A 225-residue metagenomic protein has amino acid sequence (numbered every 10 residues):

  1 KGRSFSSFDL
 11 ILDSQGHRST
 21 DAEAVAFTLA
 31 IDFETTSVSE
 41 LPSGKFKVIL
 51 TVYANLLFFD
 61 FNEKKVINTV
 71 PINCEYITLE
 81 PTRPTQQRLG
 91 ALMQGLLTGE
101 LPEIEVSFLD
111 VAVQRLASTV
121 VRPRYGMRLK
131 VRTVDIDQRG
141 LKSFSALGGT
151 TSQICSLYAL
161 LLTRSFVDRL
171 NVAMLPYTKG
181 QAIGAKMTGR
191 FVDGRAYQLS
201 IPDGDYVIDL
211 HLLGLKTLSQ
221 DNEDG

Functional and structural regions predicted by a protein language model:
K1-A30, L141-G225: N-terminal segment of the mature soluble domain
Q15-R18, S37-K47: Catalytic micro-motifs at enzyme active sites that drive phosphoryl/nucleotidyl and oxygen chemistry
A26-E40: Long, hydrophobic/aromatic-enriched structural stretches that serve as scaffold segments
L41-P81, L212-G225: Amphipathic beta-strand/beta-sheet edge segments enriched in Tyr/Trp
F61-K142, I154-N171, D224-G225: C-terminal/domain-edge helix-coil "capping" segments
